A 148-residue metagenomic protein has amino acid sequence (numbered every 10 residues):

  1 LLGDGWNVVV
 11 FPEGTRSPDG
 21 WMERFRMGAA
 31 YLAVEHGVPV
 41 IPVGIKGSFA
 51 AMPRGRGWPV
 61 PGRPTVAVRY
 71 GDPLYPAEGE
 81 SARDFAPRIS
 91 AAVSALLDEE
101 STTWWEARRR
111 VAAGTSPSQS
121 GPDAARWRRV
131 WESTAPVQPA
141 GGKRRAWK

Functional and structural regions predicted by a protein language model:
L1-K148: Non-catalytic C-terminal accessory region of glycerolipid acyltransferases and related lyso-lipid remodeling enzymes
